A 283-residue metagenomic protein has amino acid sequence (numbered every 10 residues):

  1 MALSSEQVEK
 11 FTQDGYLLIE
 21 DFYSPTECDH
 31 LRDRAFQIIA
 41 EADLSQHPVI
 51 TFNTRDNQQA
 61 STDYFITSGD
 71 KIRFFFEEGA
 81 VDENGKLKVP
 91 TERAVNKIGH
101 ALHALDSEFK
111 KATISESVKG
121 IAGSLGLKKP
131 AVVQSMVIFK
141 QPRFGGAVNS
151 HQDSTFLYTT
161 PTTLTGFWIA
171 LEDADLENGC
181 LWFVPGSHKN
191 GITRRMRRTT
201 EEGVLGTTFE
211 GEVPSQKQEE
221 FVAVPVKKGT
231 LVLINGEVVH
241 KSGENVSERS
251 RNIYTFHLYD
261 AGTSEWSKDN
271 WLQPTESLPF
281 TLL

Functional and structural regions predicted by a protein language model:
A2-T12, E20-A147: Non-heme Fe(II)-dependent double-stranded beta-helix
E9, A174-V238: Double-stranded beta-helix
E41-F52, Q58-T62, G69-K71, H188-E201 (+2 more regions): Non-heme Fe(II)/2-oxoglutarate
A112, L127-A131, R143, S154-T162 (+2 more regions): Active-site region of the double-stranded beta-helix
L127, Q152-L164, E219-E220, V226 (+1 more regions): A short beta-loop-beta micro-motif enriched in histidine and acidic residues
F139-S154, E237-K241: Conserved short histidine dyad/triad with adjacent acidic residue
Y158-L176, P225-K228, L233, H257-G262: Short, conserved beta-strand element in jelly-roll/cupin
